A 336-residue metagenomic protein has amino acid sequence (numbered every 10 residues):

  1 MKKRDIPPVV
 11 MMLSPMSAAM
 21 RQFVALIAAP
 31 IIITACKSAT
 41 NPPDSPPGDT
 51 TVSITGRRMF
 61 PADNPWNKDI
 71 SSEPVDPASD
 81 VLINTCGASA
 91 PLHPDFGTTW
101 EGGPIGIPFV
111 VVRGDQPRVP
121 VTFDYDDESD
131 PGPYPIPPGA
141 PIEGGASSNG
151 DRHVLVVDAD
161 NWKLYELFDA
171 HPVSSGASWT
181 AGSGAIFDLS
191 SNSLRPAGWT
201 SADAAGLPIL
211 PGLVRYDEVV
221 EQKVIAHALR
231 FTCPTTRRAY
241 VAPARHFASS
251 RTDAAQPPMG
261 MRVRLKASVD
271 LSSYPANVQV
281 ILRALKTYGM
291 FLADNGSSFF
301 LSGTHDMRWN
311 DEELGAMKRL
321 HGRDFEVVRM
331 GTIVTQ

Functional and structural regions predicted by a protein language model:
K2-V24: Bacterial N-terminal signal peptides that target proteins for export
A25-P30: Sec-dependent N-terminal signal peptides
T34-A35: C-terminal motif of bacterial Sec signal peptides marking the signal peptidase cleavage site
S38: Short, conserved catalytic or interaction motifs in soluble domains
S45-Q336: Short, surface-exposed polybasic-aromatic patches that bind anionic ligands, especially phosphate groups
